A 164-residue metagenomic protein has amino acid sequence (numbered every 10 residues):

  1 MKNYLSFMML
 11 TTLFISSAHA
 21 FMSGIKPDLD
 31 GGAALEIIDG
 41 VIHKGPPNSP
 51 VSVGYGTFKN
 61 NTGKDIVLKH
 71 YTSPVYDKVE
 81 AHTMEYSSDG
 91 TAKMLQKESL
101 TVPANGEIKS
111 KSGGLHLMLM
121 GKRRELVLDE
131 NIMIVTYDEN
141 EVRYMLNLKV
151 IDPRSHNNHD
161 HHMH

Functional and structural regions predicted by a protein language model:
M1-Y4: Positively charged n-region of N-terminal signal peptides that target proteins for export
S6-S16: Bacterial N-terminal signal peptides
F21-H164: Compact, glycine-rich, soluble single-domain proteins
